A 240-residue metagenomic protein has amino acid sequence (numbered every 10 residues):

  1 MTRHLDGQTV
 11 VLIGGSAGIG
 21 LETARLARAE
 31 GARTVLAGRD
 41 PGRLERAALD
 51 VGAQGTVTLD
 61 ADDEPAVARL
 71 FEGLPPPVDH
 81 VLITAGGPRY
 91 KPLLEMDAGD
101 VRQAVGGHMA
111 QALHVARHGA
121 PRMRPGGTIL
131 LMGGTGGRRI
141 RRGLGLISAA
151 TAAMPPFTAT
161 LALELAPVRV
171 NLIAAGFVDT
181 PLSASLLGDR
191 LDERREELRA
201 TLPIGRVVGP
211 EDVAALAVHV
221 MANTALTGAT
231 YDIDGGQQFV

Functional and structural regions predicted by a protein language model:
S16-G18: Conserved glycine-rich cofactor-binding loop
L49-P65: Rossmann-fold cofactor-recognition segment
P92-L93, D100-V105, R194, L198: Substrate-binding pocket helix/loop in short-chain dehydrogenase/reductase
A104-V105, H114, T128-A166, F177-V178: Catalytic loop of short-chain dehydrogenase/reductase
P155, E164-D179, L226-I233: Conserved Rossmann-fold SDR core element
V178-T201: A glycine/serine/threonine-rich, flexible loop-to-helix segment that serves as the NAD(P) cofactor-binding "lid"
R206-I233, Q238: C-terminal substrate-recognition "lid" of short-chain dehydrogenase/reductases
